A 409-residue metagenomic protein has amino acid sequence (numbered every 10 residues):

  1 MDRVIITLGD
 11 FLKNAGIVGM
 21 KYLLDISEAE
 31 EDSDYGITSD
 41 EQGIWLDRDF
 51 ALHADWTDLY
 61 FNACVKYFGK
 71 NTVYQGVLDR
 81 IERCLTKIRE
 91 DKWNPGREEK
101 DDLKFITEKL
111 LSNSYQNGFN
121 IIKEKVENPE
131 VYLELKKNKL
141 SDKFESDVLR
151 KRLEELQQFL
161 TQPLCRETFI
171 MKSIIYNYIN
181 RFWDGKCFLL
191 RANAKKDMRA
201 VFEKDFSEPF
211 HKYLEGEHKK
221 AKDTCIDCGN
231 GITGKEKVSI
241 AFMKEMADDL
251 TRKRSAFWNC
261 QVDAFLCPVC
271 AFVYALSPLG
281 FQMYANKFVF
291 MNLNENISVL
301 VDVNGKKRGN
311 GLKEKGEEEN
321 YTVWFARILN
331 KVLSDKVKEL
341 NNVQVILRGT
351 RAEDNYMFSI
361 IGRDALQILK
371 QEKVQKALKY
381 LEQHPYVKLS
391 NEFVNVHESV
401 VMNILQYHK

Functional and structural regions predicted by a protein language model:
M1-D223, G316, N320, K336 (+2 more regions): N-terminal alpha-helical interaction blocks
G9-I26, P268-F281, A326-N330, R363 (+1 more regions): Short, hydrophobic/amphipathic alpha-helical patches that form generic packing surfaces within helical domains
Q158-E319: Basic, glycine-/proline-tolerant helical and adjacent loop/strand elements that line or dock onto nucleic-acid
R308-K409: Intrinsically disordered, low-complexity regulatory regions
